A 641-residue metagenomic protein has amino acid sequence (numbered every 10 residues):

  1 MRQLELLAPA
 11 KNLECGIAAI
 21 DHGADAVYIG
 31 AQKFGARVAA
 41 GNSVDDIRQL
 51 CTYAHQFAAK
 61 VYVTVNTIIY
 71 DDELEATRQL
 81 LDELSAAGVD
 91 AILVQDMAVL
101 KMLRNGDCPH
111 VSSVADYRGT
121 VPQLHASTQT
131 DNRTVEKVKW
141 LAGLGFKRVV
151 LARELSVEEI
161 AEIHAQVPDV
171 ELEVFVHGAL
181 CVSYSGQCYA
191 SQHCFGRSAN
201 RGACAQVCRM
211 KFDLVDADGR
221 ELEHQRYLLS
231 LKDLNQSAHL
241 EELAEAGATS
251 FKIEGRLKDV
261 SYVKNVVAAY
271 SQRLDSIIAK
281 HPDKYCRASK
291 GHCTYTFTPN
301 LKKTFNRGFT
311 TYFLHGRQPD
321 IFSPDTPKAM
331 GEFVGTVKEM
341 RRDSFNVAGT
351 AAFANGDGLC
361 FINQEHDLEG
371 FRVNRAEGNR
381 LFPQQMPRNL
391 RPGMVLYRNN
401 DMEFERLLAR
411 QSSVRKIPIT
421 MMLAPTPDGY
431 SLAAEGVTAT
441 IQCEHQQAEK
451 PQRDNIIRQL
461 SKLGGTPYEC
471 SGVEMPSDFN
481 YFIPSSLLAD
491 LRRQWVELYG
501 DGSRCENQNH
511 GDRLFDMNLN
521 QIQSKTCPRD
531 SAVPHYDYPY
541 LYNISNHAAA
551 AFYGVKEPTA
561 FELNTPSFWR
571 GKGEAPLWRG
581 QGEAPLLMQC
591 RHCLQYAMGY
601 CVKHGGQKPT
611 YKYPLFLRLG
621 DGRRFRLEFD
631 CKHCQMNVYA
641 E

Functional and structural regions predicted by a protein language model:
M1-H22, A26-A36, L50-C51, F57-S85 (+3 more regions): Surface-exposed amphipathic alpha-helical tracts and adjacent flexible/coil segments at the periphery of soluble enzymes
A39-R48: Aromatic- and glycine-enriched glycan-recognition loops and surfaces that form the carbohydrate-binding subsites
R78-D107, G119-K139: Well-ordered mid-protein domain cores that form the structural environment of catalytic cofactors
